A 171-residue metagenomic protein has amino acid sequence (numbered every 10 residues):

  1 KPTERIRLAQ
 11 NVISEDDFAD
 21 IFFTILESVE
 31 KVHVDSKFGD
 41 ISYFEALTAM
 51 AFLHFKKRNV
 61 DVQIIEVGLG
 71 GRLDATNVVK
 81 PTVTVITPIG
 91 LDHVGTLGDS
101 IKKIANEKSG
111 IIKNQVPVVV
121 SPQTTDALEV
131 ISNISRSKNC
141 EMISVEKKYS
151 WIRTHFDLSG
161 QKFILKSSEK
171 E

Functional and structural regions predicted by a protein language model:
K1-V79, G95-L97: ATP-dependent carboxylate-amine ligase catalytic core
V32-S36, K57-E66, P81-K170: Acidic, Mg2+-coordinating active-site environments of NTP-dependent enzymes
